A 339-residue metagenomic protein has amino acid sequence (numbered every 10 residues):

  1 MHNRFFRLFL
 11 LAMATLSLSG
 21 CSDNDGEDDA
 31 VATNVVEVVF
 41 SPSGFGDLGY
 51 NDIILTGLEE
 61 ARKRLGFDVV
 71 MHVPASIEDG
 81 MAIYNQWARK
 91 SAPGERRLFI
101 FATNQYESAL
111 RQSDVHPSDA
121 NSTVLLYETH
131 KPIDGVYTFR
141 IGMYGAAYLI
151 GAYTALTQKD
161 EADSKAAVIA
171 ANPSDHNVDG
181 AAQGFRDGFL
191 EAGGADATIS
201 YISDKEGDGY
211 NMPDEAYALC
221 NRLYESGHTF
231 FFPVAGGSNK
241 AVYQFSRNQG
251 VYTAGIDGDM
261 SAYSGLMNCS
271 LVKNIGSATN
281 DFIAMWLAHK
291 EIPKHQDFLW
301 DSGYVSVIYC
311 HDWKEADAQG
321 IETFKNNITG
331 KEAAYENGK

Functional and structural regions predicted by a protein language model:
M1-F9: Bacterial N-terminal signal peptides that target proteins for export
L10-T15: Hydrophobic helical h-region of N-terminal Sec-dependent signal peptides in bacterial secretory/periplasmic proteins
L16-G20: C-terminal motif of bacterial Sec signal peptides marking the signal peptidase cleavage site
S22-D25: Bacterial signal peptide processing site
D29-K339: A residue-level marker of the well-folded mature domains of exported/periplasmic proteins
